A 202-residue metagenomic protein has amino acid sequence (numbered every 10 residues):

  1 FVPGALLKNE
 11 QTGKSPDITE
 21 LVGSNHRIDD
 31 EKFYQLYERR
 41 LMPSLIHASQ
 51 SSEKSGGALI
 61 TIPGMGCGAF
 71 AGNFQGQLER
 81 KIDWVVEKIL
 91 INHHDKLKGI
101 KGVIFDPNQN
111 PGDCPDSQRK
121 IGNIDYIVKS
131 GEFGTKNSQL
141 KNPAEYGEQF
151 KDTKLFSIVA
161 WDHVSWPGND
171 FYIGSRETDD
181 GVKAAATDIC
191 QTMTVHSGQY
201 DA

Functional and structural regions predicted by a protein language model:
F1-A202: Macrodomain-like recognition of ADP-ribose-binding/processing modules
